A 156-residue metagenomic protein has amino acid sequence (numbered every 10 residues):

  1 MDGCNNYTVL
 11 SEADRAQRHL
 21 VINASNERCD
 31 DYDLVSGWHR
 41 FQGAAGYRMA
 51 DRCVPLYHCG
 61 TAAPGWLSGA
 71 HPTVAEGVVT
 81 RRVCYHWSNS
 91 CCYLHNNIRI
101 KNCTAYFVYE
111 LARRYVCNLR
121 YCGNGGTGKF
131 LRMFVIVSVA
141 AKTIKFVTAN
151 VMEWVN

Functional and structural regions predicted by a protein language model:
M1-R18, N118-N156: Extracellular/luminal ectodomains of metazoan preproproteins built from arrays of small disulfide-bonded modules
D2, E27, D51, Y57 (+7 more regions): Extracellular secreted precursors and ectodomains with disulfide-bonded cysteine-rich loops/domains
V9-V108: Folded, disulfide-stabilized extracellular/luminal domains of secretory-pathway proteins
G43-A45, N102-T104, R113-Y115, L119-Y121 (+2 more regions): Residues that form ligand- and interface-recognition hot spots within folded domains
F107-L111, V137: Short, well-ordered strand-loop elements centered on a beta-strand within folded domains, enriched for acidic residues
